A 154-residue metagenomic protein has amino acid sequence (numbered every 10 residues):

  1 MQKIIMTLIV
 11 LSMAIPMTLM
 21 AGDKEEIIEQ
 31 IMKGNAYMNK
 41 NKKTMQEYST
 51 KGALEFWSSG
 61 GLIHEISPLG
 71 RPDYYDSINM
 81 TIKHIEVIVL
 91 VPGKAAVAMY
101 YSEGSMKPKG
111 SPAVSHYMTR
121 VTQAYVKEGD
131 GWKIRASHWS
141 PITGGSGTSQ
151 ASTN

Functional and structural regions predicted by a protein language model:
M1-I4: Positively charged n-region of N-terminal signal peptides that target proteins for export
I9-S12, P16-K51, T148-N154: Short, low-complexity N-terminal intrinsically disordered segments enriched in polar/charged residues
Q46, E55-F56, V97-M99, R135-A136: Structural recognition of the beta-strand scaffold that forms the well-ordered cores of secreted hydrolase catalytic
Y48-H64, G70-S77, K109: A short gly/proline-enriched turn/hairpin at secondary-structure junctions
G52-A53, G61-L62, E103-M106, S140-G144: Solvent-exposed loop/turn segments at secondary-structure junctions within structured extracellular/periplasmic domains
L69-A113: Surface-exposed, charged secondary-structure patches
K109-S115, G144-Q150: A short acidic/glycine-rich loop-to-helix N-cap element
M118-G145: Short beta-strand edge/turn micro-motifs at domain boundaries
